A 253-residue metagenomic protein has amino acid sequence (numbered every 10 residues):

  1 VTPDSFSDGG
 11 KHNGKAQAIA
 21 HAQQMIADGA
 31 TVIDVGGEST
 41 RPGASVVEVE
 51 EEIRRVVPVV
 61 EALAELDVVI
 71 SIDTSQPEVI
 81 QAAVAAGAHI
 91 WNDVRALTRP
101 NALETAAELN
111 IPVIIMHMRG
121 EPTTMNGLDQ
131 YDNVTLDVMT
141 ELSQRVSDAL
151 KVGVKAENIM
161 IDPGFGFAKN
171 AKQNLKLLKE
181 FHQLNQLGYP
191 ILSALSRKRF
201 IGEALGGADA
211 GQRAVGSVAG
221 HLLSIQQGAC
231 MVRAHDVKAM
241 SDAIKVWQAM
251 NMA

Functional and structural regions predicted by a protein language model:
S5-H21, T40-A62, L66-V69, P77-E78 (+3 more regions): Active-site-adjacent loop and "lid" segments of alpha/beta metabolic enzymes
A20-G36, Q227-G228: Catalytic domains of carbohydrate-active enzymes, especially glycoside hydrolases
A27, V68, R145-N158: Phosphate/pyrophosphate-binding loops at sites that engage ATP/ADP/AMP, CoA/4′-phosphopantetheine, polyphosphate
G164: Conserved Motif II region of HX4D acyltransferases
